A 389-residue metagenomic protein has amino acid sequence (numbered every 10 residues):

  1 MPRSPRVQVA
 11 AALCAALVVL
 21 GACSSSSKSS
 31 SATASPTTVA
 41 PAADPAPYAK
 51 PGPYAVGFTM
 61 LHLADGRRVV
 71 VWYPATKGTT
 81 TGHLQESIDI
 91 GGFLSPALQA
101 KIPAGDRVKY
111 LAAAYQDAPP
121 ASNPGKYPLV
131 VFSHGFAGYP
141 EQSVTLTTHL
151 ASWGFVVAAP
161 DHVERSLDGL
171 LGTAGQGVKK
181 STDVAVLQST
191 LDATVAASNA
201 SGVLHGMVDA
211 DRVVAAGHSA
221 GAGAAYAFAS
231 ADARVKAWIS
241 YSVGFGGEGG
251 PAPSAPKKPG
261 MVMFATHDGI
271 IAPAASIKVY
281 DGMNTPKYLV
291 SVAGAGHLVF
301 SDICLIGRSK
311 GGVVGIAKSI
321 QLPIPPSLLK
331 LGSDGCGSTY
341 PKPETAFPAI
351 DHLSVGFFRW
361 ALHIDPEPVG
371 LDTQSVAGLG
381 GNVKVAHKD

Functional and structural regions predicted by a protein language model:
V19-A22: C-terminal motif of bacterial Sec signal peptides marking the signal peptidase cleavage site
S24-S26: Bacterial signal peptide processing site
A34-V130, R308, S319-P343: Domain-level recognition of soluble alpha/beta enzyme cores, biased toward histidine phosphatases/phosphomutases
V39-Y48, P53, G57, L63-G66 (+3 more regions): Alpha/beta-hydrolase-fold serine-hydrolase catalytic core, especially in secreted/extracellular enzymes
Y110-Y127, F132-G169, G269-A272: Short substrate-entry loop that stabilizes the transition state in hydrolases
A121-S122, K236-D302: The feature captures the conserved acid-bearing segment of alpha/beta-hydrolase catalytic domains
Q142, L146, Q176-A210, A215 (+1 more regions): Alpha/beta-hydrolase active-site loop
G217-G221, A225: Gly/Ala-rich beta-loop-alpha elbow adjacent to hydrolase catalytic centers
